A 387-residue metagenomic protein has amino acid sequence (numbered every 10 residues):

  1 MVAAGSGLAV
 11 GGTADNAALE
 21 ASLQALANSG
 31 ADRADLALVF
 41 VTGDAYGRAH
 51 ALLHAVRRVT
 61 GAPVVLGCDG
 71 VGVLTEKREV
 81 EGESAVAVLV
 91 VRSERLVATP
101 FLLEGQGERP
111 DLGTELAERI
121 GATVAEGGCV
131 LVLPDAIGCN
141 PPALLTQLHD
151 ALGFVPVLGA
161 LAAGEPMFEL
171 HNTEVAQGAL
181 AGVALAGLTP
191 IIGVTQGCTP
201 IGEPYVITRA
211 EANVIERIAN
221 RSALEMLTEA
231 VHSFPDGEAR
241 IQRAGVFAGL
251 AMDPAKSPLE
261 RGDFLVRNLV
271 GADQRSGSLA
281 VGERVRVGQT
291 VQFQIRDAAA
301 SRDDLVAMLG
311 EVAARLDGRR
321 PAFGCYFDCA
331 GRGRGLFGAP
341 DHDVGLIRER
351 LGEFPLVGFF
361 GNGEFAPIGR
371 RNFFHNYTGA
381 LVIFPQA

Functional and structural regions predicted by a protein language model:
M1-H50, A55-R57, A62-V64, C68-G324 (+3 more regions): Small-residue-enriched flexible segments
